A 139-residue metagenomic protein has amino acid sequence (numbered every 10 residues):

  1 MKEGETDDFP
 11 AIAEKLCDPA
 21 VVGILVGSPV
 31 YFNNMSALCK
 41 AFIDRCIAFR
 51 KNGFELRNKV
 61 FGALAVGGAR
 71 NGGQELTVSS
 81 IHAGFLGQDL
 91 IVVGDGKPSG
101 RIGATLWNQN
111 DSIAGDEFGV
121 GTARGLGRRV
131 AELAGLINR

Functional and structural regions predicted by a protein language model:
M1-N52, P98-R139: N-terminal beta1-alpha1-beta2 submodule of the flavodoxin-like/Rossmannoid cofactor-binding fold
L38, E55-I102, E117-F118: Short, glycine-/small-residue-rich phosphate/pyrophosphate-handling segment
